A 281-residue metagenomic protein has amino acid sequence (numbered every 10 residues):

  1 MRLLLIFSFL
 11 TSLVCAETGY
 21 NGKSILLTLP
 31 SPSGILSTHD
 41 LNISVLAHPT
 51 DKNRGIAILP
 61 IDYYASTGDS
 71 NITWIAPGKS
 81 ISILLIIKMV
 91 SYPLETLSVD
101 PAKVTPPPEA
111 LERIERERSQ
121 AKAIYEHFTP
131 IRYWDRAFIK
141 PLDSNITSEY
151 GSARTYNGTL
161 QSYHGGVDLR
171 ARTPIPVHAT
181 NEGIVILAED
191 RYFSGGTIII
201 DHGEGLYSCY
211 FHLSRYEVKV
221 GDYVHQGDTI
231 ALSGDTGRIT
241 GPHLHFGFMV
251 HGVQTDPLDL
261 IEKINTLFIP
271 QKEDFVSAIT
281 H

Functional and structural regions predicted by a protein language model:
M1-F7: Sec-dependent signal peptide recognition, specifically the positively charged N-region followed immediately by
T11-L13: N-terminal signal peptide c-region/cleavage motif recognized by signal peptidases
C15-P93: Cationic-aromatic interfacial patches
L84-S194: Surface-exposed, glycine-biased beta-strand/turn segments
Y92-Q120, W134, K219-Q226, G247-H281: Acidic, glycine-rich catalytic/binding loops that coordinate metals and/or anionic ligands
P176-I186, V218-S233: Short, well-structured beta-strand-loop connectors
T180-E217, P242-L244: Zn2+-dependent peptidoglycan hydrolase active-site motif and core
R191, I230-R238: Short, charged beta-turn/beta-strand-edge "cap" motif at the junction between a beta-strand and an adjacent loop
